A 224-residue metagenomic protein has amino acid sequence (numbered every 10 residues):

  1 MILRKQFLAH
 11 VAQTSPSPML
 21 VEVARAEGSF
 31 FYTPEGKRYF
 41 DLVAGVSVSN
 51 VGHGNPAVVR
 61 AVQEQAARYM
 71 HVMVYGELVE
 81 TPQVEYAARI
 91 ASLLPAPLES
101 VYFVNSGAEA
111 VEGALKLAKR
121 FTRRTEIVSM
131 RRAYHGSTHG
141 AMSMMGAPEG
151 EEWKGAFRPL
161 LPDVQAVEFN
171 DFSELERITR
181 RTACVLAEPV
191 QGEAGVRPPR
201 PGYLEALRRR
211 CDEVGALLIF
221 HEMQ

Functional and structural regions predicted by a protein language model:
M1-E27, R68-Y69, P82-Q83, V167-E168: Active-site-adjacent loop/helix segments that line or gate small-molecule/cofactor pockets in enzymes
A9-H10, R38-R124: Glycine-rich loop-to-alpha-helix module at the N-terminal edge of alpha/beta enzyme cores
L20-L42: Active-site and channel-lining beta-strand-loop segments that bind or position nucleotide-derived/phosphorylated
K37, C184, A216-L218: Hydrophobic "anchor" residues on beta-strands that sit immediately upstream of conserved functional sites
F40-V43, E168, L186-Q191: Short beta-strands and strand-loop turn motifs
S49-N50, V79-E80, E174, G192-V196: Short, small-residue-enriched loops and turns at beta-alpha junctions that line or gate enzyme active sites
A88-A187, E205: PLP-dependent aspartate aminotransferase-fold enzymes
R197-Q224: Catalytic PLP-binding core of fold-type I/II PLP enzymes
